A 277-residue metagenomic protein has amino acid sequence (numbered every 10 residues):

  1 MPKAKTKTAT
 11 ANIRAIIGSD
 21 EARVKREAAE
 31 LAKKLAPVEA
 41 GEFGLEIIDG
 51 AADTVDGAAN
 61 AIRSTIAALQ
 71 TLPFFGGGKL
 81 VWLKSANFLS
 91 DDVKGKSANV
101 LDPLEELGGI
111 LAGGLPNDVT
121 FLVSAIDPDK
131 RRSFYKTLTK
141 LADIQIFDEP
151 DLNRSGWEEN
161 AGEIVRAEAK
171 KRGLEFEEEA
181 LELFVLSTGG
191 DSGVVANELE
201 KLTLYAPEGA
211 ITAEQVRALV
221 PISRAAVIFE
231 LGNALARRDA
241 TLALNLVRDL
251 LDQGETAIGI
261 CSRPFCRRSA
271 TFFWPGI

Functional and structural regions predicted by a protein language model:
M1-I277: Conserved beta/loop motifs at nucleotide-recognition and modification sites
